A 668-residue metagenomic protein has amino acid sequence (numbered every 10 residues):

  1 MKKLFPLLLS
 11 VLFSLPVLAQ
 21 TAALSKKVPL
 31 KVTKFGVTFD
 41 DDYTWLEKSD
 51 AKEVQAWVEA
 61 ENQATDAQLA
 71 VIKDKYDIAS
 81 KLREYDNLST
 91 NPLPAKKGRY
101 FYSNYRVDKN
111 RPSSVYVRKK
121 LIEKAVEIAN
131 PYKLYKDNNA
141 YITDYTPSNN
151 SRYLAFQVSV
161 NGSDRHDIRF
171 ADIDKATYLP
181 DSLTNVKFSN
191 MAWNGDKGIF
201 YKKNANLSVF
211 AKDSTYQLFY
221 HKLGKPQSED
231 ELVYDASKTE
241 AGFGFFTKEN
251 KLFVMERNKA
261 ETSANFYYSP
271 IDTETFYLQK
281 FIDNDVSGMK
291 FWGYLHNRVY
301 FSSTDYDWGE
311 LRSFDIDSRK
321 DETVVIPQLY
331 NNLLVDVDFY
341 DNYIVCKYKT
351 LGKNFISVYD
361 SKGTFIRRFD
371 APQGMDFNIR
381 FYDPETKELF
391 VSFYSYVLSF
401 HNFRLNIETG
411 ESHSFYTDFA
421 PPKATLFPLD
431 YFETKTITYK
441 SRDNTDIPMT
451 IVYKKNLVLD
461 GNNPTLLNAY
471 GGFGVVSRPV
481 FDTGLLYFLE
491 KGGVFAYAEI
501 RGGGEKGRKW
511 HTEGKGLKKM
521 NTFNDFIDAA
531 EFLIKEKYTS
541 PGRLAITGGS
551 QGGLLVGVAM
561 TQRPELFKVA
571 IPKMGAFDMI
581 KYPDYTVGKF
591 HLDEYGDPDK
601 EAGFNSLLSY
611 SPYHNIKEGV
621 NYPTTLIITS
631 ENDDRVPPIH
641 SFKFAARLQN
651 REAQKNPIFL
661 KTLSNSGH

Functional and structural regions predicted by a protein language model:
M1-T21: Bacterial Sec-dependent N-terminal signal peptides
L7, A19-E388, Y396-F400, L405 (+2 more regions): Beta-propeller folds
R106, T304, Y394, N468-F473 (+2 more regions): Glycine-rich His-Gly loop
K133-Y145, V158-S163, T177, E408-E411 (+5 more regions): Cap/lid segment of the alpha/beta-hydrolase catalytic domain
A192, F200, V254, Y268 (+16 more regions): Structured core elements
N250, S263, M289, H296-N297 (+20 more regions): Active-site lining segments that contact anionic ligands and/or coordinate catalytic metals
A498-H668: Active-site-proximal cap/loop segments of hydrolase catalytic domains
